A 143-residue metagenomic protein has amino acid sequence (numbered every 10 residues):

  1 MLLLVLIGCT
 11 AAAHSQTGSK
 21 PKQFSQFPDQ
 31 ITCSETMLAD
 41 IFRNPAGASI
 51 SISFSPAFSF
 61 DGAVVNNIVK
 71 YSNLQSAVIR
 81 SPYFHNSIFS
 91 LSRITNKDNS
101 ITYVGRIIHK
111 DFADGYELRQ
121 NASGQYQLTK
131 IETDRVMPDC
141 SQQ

Functional and structural regions predicted by a protein language model:
M1-L4: Sec-dependent signal peptide recognition, specifically the positively charged N-region followed immediately by
G8-A12: N-terminal signal peptide c-region/cleavage motif recognized by signal peptidases
H14-Q143: N-terminal prosegments of processed precursors
